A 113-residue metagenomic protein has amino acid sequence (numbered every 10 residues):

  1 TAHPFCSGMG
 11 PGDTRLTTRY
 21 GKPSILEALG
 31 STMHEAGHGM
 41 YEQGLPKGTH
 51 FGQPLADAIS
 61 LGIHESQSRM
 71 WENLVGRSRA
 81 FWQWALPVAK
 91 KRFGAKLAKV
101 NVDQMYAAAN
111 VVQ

Functional and structural regions predicted by a protein language model:
T1-G10: Auxiliary, metal-adjacent structural segments of Zn-dependent hydrolase domains
G12, G44-F51, Y106-Q113: Short acidic (Asp/Glu) and glycine-rich catalytic loops that position anionic groups and cofactors
T14-L16, S31, A36, G52 (+1 more regions): NAD(P)-dependent dehydrogenase/reductase Rossmann-like domain
T17-S31: Short pre-active-site segment immediately N-terminal to the catalytic Zn-binding motif
E27-K47, E65-R69: Active-site recognition of the HExxH zinc-binding catalytic motif
G37, Y41-L45, E72-A80, K90: Hydrophobic/aromatic-lined pockets within catalytic cores
Q53-E65: Active-site metal-coordination segments of metallo-dependent hydrolases
V75-Q113: Long, amphipathic alpha-helical stalk/connector segments used for oligomerization, subunit docking, or mechanical
